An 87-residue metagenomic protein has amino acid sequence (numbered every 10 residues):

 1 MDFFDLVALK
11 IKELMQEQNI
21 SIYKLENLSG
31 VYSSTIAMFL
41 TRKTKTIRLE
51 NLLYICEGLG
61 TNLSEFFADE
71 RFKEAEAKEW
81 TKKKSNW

Functional and structural regions predicted by a protein language model:
M1-S21: A short, Lys/Arg-rich alpha-helix, primarily the initiator
K12, Y23, L53, S64: Residues within the helices of the helix-turn-helix
M15, E26, C56: The alpha-helix within a helix-turn-helix
M15, L40, N51, F67: DNA major-groove recognition helix of helix-turn-helix
N19-M38: Short alpha-helical DNA-recognition segment
Y32, K43, E70-E74: The DNA-recognition helices of helix-turn-helix-type DNA-binding domains
M38, F67-W87: Short, charged recognition helix plus adjacent turn of helix-turn-helix-like nucleic-acid-binding domains
K43-Y54: Short, basic-rich loop-to-helix N-cap that marks the start of a DNA-contacting helix
